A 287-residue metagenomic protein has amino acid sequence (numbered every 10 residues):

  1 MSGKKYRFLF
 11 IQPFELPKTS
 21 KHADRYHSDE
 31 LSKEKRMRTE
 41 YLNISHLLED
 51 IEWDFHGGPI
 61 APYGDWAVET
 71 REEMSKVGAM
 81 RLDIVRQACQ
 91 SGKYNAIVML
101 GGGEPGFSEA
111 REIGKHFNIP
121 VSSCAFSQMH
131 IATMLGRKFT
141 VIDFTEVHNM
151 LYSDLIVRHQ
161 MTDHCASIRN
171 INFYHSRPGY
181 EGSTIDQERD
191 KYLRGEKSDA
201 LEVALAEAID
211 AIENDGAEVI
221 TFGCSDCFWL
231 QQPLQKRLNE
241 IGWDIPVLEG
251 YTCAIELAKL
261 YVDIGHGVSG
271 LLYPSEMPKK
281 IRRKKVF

Functional and structural regions predicted by a protein language model:
S2-R36, P59, F139-D143: Short beta-strand segments enriched in small/hydrophobic residues
I51-G78, G179-E181: N-terminal beta-loop-helix "entrance" segment that forms/cooperates in small-molecule cofactor or anionic ligand
E69-Q87, K197-E207: Glycine-rich, highly charged phosphate/nucleotide-binding loops
R81-I131: Glycine/small-residue-rich loop that forms an oxyanion/phosphate-binding "nest" at active or ligand-binding sites
K93-G101, A217-S225, L248: Periplasmic-binding protein-like
R111-L135, K236-I255: Short, acidic/small-residue loops that bind anionic groups at enzyme active sites
H130-N172, K259-F287: Short, glycine-/small-residue-rich phosphate/pyrophosphate-handling segment
L155-G223: Active-site rim beta-loop-alpha module in soluble metabolic enzymes
